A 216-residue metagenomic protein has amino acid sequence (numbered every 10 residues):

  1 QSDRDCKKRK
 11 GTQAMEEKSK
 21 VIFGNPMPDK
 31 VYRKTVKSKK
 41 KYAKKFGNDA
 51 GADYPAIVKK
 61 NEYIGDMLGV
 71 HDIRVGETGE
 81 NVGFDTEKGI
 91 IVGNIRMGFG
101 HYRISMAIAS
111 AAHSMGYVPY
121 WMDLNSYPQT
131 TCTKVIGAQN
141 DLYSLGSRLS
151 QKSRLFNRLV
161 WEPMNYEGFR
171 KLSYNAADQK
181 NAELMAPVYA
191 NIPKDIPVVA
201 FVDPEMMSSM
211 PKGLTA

Functional and structural regions predicted by a protein language model:
Q1-A14: Short, Lys/Arg-enriched N-terminal segments with co-localized hydrophobic residues within the first ~10-30 amino acids
E16-V75, A107-V188: Conserved N-terminal ligand/cofactor-binding loop architecture of enzyme catalytic domains
E80-I91: A short, charged/proline- and glycine-enriched loop that marks the coil->beta-strand transition at the N-terminal
E87-G89, Y117, K194-P197: Short coil/turn segments at beta-strand junctions that form active-site/ligand-binding loops
I90, M106, A112-H113, A216: Secondary-structure-rich domain cores
I91-I95, M122, F201: Short hydrophobic segments within beta-strands
I95-I104: A short, glycine/small-residue-rich beta-strand->loop->alpha-helix junction that serves as a flexible
R96, P128, C132-T133, E183-A216: Conserved nucleotide-sugar donor-interacting segment of glycosyltransferase catalytic cores, predominantly GT-B
